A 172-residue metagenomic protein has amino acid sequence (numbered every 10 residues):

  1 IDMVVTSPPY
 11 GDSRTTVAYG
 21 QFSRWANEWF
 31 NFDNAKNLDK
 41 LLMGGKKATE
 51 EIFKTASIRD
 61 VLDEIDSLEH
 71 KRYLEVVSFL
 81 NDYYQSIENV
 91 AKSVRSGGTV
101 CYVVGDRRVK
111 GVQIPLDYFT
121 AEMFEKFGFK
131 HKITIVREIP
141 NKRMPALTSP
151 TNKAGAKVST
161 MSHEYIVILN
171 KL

Functional and structural regions predicted by a protein language model:
I1-L172: Class I S-adenosyl-L-methionine-dependent methyltransferase catalytic core
